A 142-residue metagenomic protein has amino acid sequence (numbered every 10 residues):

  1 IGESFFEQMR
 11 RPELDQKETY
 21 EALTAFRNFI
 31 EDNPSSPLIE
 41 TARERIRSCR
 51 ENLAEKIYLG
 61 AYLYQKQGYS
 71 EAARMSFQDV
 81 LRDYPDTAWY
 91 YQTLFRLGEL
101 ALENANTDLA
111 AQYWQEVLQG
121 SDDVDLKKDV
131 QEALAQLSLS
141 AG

Functional and structural regions predicted by a protein language model:
I1-G142: Acidic, polar-rich low-complexity tracts and alpha-helical solenoid repeat scaffolds
